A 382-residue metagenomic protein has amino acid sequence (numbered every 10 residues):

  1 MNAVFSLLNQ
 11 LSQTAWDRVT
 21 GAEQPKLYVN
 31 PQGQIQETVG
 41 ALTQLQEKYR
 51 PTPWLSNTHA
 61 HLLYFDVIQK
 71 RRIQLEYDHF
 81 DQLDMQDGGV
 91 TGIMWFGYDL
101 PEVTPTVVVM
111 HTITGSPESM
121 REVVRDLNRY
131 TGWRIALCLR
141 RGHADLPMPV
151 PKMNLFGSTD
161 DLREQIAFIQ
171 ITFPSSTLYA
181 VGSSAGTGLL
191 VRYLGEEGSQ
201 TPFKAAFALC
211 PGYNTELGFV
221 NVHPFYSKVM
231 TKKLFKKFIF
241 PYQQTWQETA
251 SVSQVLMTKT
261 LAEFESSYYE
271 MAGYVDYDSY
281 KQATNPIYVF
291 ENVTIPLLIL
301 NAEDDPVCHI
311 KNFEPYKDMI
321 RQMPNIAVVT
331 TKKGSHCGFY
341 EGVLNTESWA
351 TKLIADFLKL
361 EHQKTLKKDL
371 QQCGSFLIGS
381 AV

Functional and structural regions predicted by a protein language model:
N2-I35, I171-G273: Alpha/beta-hydrolase-fold enzymes
T52-L100, Y340: N-terminal cap/lid segment of alpha/beta-hydrolase-fold proteins
M85, G92, F96-P149, E164 (+2 more regions): Short, surface-exposed "cap/lid" segments of acyl-processing enzymes
K152-F173: Alpha/beta-hydrolase active-site loop
S267-V289, I295: Active-site nucleophile elbow and catalytic-triad environment of alpha/beta-hydrolase enzymes
V293, I299-N301, D305: Short beta-strand/loop motif that positions the catalytic acidic residue of the alpha/beta-hydrolase fold
H309-I326: Conserved loop-alpha-helix segment in the C-terminal half of the alpha/beta-hydrolase fold that carries the catalytic
V328, G334-E347: Catalytic histidine-centered segment of alpha/beta-hydrolase-like enzymes
